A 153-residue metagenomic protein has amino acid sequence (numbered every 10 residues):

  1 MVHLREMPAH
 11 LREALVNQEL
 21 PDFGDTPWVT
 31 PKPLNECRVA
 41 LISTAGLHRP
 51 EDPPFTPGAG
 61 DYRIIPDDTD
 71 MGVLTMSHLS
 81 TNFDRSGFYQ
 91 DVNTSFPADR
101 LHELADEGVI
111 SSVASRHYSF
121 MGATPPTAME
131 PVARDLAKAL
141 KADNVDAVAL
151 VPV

Functional and structural regions predicted by a protein language model:
M1-V153: Metallocofactor- and cofactor-centric catalytic cores in central/energy metabolism, strongly enriched
